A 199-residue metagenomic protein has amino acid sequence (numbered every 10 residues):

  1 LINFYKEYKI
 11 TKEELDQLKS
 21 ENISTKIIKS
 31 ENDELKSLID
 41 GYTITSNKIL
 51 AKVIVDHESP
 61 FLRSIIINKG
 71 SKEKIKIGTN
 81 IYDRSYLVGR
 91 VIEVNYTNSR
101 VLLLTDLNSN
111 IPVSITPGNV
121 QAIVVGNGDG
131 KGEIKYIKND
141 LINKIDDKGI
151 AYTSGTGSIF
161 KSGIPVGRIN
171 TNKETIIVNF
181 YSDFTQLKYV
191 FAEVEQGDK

Functional and structural regions predicted by a protein language model:
L1-N3, K19, I23-I27, E34 (+1 more regions): A secondary-structure micro-motif
L1-Q17: N-terminal membrane-targeting segments
